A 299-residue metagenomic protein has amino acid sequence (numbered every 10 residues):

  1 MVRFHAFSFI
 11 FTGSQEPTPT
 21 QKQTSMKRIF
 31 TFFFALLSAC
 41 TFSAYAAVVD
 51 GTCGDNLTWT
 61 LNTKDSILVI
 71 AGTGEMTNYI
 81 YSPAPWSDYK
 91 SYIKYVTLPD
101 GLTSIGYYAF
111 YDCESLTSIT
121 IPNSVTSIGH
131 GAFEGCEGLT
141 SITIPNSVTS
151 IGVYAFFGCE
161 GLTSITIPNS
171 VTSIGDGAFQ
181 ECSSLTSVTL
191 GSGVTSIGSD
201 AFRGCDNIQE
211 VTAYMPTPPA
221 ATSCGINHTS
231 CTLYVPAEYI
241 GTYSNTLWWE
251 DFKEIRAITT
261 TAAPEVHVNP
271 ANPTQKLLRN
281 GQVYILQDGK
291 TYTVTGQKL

Functional and structural regions predicted by a protein language model:
V2-R3, Q21-I29: Positively charged n-region of N-terminal signal peptides that target proteins for export
E16, Q21, S66-G74, K90-S104 (+7 more regions): Structural signature of tandem-repeat unit edges
I29-S38: Sec-dependent N-terminal signal peptides
C40-A46: Sec/Tat signal peptide C-region and signal peptidase I cleavage site
A257-Q282, K298: Residue-level detector of functionally pivotal "anchor" positions at catalytic/ligand-binding pockets or at interdomain
Y292-Q297: Short, glycine-anchored, charge-dense loop/turn motifs used at functional sites
